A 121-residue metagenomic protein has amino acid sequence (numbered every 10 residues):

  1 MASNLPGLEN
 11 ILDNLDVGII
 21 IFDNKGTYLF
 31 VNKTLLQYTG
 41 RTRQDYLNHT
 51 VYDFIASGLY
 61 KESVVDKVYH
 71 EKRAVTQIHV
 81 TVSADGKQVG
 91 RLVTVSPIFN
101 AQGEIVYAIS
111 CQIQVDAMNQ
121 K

Functional and structural regions predicted by a protein language model:
M1-T39, Q44: Sensory modules in modular signal-transduction proteins
D16-V17, V93-V95: Short loop/turn microsegments at loop-to-beta-strand junctions
D23, S83, F99-N100: Short, acidic, Ser/Thr-enriched surface-loop or helix-capping motifs
L29, V89-L92, A101, V106: PAS-family sensory domains
Y38, D45-L47, V51-F54: Alpha-helical sensory/transduction surfaces in regulatory modules that relay environmental signals to outputs, spanning
D53-V89: Terminal output helix/cap of sensory domains in signal transduction proteins
P97-K121: Sensory coupling linkers of modular signal transduction proteins
